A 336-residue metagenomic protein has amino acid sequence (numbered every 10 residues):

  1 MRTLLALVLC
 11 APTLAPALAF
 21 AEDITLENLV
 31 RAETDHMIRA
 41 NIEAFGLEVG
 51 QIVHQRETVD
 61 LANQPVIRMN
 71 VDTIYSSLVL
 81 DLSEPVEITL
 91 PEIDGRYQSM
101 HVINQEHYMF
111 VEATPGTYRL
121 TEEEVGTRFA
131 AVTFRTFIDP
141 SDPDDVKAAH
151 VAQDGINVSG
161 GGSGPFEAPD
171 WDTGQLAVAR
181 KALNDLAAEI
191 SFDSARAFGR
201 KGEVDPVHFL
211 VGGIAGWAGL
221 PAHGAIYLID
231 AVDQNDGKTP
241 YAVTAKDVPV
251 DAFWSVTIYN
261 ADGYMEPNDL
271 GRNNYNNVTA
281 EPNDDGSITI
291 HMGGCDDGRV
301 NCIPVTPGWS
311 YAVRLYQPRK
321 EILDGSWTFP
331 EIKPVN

Functional and structural regions predicted by a protein language model:
M1-A21: Gram-negative bacterial Sec-dependent N-terminal signal peptides
F20-N336: A compositional/structural signature for long, glycine/proline-rich flexible linkers and loops on extracytoplasmic
